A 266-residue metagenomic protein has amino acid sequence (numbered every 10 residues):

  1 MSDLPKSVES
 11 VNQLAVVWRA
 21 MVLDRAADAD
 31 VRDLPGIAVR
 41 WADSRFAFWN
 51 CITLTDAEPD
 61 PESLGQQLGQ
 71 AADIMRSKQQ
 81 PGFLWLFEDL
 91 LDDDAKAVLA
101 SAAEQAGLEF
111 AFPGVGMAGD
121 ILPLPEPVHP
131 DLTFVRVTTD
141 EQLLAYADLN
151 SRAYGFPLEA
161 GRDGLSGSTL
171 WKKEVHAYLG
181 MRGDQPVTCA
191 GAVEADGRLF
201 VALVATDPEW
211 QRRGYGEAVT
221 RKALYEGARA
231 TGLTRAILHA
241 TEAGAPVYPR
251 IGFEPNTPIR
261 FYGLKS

Functional and structural regions predicted by a protein language model:
M1-R76: N-terminal charged segments
D3-E9, E62, T133-Y146: A short beta-loop-alpha structural element at the N-terminal edge of CoA-dependent acyl/N-acetyltransferase catalytic
D30-L34, D92, V98-E109, V175-A190 (+1 more regions): Conserved beta-hairpin
T53-D60, V204-R212: A short, internal acetyl-CoA/4′-phosphopantetheine-binding micro-motif in the GNAT/acyltransferase core
L64-A72, T206-P208, R212-G227, A240 (+1 more regions): Conserved acetyl-CoA-binding loop-helix of GNAT-fold acetyltransferases
L64-E141, R260-L264: Acyl-donor-binding surface of acyltransferase catalytic domains
K78-L90, G227-A240: Conserved GNAT acetyl-CoA-binding A-motif
L158-E209: A conserved beta-strand-loop-helix scaffold within acyl/acetyltransferase catalytic domains
